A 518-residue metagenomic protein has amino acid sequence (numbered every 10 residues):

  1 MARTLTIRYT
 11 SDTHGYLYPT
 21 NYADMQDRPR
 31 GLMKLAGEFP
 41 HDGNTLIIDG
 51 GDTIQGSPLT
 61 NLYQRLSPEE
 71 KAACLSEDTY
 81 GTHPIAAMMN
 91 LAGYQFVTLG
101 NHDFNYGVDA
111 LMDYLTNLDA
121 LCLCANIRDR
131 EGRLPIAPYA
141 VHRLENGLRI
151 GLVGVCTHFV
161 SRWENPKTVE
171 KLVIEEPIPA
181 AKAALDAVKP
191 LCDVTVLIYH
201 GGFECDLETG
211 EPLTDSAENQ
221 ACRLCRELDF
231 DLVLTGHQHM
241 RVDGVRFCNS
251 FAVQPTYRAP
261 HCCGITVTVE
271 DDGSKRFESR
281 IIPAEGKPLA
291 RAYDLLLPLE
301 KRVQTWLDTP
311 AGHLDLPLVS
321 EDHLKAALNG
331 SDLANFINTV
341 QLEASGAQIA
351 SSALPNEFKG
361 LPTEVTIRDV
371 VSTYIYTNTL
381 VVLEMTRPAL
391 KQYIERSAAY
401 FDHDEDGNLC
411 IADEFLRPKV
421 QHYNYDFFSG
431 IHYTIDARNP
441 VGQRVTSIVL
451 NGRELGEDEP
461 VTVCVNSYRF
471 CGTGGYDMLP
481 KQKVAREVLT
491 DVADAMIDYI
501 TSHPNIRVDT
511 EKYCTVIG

Functional and structural regions predicted by a protein language model:
M1-G286, L328-V340, R486-D491: Acidic, metal/ion-coordinating pockets
R3-T6, Y16, R30, K34-A36 (+6 more regions): Feature captures C-terminal
T6-T13, T157-H158, R302-P317, I367-D369 (+1 more regions): Short, compositionally biased low-complexity segments
Y16-D24, P166-T168, V319-A327, I375-T379 (+1 more regions): Glycine- and acidic
L32, T82, V108, Y293-L296 (+6 more regions): Alpha-helix initiation and N-capping motif
R149, D322-K325, E454: Short, solvent-exposed loop/turn motifs
V269-V365, T373, I500-G518: A short C-terminal boundary segment appended to hydrolase-like catalytic domains
